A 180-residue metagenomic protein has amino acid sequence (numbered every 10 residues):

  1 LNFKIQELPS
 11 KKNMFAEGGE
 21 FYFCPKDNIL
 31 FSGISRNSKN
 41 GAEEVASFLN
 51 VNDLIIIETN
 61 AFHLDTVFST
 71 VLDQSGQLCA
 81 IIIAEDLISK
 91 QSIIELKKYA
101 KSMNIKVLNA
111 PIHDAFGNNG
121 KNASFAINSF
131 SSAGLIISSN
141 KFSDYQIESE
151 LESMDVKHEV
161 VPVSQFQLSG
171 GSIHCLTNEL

Functional and structural regions predicted by a protein language model:
L1-L180: The feature marks the mature, well-folded catalytic cores of soluble enzymes
